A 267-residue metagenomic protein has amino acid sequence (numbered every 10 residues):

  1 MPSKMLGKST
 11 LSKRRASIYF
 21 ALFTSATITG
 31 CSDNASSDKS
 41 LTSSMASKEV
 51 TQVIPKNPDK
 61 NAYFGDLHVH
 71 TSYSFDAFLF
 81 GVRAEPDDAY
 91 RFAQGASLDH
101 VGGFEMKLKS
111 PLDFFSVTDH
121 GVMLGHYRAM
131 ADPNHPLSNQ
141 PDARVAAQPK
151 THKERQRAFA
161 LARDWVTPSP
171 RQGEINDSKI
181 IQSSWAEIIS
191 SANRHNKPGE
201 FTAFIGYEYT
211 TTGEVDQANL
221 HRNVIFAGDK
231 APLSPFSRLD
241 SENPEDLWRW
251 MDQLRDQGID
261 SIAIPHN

Functional and structural regions predicted by a protein language model:
M1-K13: N-terminal secretory signal peptides that target proteins for export/translocation
K8, A21, H70-S72: Compositionally biased, intrinsically disordered low-complexity segments enriched in polar/proline residues
R14-A21: Sec-dependent signal peptide recognition, specifically the positively charged N-region followed immediately by
T24-S25: Residue-level signal for mature regions of secreted extracellular proteins and peptides
I28-G30: C-terminal motif of bacterial Sec signal peptides marking the signal peptidase cleavage site
N34-N267: Extended, charged catalytic domains and RNA/DNA-binding interfaces, predominantly in divalent-metal-using enzymes
